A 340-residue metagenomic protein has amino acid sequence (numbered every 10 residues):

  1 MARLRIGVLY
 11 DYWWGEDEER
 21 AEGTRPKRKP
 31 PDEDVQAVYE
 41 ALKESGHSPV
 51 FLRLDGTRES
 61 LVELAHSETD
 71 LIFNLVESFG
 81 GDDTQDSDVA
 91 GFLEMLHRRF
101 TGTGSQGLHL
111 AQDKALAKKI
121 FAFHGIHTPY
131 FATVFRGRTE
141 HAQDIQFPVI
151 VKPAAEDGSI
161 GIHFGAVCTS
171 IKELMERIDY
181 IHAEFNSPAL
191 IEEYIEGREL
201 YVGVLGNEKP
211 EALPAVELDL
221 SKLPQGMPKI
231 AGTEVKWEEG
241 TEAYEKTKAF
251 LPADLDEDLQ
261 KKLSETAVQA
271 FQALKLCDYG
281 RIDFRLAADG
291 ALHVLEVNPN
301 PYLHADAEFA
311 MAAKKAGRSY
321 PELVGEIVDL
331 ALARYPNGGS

Functional and structural regions predicted by a protein language model:
M1-T101, Q106, A111-Q112, L116 (+5 more regions): ATP-binding N-terminal substructure of ATP-dependent carboxylate-amine bond-forming enzymes
A2-Y10, L64-E68, L108-L190, I195-R198 (+1 more regions): Active-site nucleotide/adenylate-binding loops and adjacent lid/helix of ATP-dependent enzymes
G15-E19, D157-I160, G240-A243, A305-D306: Short acidic/His/Gly/Ser-rich catalytic and metal-binding motifs that mark active-site loops of diverse hydrolases
E22-R28, H163-C168, A310-A312: Short glycine-enriched, charge-decorated loop/helix-capping segments at active-site entrances that position
P49, R99-F100, T128, V149 (+1 more regions): Hydrophobic beta-strand scaffold residues
I120-G125, D254-S340: ATP-dependent carboxylate activation and anion-phosphoryl transfer catalytic cores that bind Mg-ATP to form
I171-E265, A288-H293: Phosphate-binding site of ATP-dependent enzymes
